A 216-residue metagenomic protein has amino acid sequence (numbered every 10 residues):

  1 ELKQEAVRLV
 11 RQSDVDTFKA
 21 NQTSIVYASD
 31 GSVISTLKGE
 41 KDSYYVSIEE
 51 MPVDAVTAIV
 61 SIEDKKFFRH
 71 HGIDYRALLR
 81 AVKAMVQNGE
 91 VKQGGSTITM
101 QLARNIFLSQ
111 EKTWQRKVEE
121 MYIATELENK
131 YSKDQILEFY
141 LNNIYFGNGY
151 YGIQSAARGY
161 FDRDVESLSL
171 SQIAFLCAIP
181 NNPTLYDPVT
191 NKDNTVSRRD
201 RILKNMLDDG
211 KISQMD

Functional and structural regions predicted by a protein language model:
E1-D216: Juxtamembrane regions of bacterial inner-membrane/periplasmic proteins, predominantly the peptidoglycan biogenesis
